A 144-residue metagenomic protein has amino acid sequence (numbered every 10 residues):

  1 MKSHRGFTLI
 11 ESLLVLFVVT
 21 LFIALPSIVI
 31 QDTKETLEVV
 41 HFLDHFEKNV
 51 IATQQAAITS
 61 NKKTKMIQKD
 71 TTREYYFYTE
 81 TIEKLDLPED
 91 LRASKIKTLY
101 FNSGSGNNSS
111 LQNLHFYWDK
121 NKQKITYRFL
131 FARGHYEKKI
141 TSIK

Functional and structural regions predicted by a protein language model:
M1-I30: N-terminal single-pass transmembrane signal-anchor helix
M1-R5, K48-I51, F131: Short N-terminal signal/transit or membrane-insertion segments and the immediately adjacent low-complexity/disordered
L25, E38, Q55, T59 (+2 more regions): N-terminal helix-rich module
I30-T33, V40-T64: N-terminal alpha-helical signal peptides/signal-anchor transmembrane segments
